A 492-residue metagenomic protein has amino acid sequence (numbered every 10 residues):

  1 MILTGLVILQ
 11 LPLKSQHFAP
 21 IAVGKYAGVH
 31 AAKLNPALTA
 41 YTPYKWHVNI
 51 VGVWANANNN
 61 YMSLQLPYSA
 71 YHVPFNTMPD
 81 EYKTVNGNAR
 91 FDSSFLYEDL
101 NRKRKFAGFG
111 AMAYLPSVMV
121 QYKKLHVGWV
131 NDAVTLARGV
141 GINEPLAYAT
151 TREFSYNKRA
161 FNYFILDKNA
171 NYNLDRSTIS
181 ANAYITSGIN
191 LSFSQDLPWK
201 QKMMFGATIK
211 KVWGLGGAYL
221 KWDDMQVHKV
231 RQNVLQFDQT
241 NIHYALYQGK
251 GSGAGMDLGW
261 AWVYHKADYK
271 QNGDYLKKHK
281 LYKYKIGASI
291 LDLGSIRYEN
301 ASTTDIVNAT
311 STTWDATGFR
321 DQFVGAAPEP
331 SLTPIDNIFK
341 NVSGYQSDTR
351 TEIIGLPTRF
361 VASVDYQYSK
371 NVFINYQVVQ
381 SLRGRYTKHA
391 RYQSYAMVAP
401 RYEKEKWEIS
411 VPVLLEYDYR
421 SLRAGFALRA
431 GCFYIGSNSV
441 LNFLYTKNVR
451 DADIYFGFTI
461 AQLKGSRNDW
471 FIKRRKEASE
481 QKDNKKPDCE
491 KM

Functional and structural regions predicted by a protein language model:
M1-Q10: Bacterial N-terminal signal peptides
L11-S15: Sec/Tat signal peptide C-region and signal peptidase I cleavage site
Q16-M492: Subset of outer-membrane beta-barrel
